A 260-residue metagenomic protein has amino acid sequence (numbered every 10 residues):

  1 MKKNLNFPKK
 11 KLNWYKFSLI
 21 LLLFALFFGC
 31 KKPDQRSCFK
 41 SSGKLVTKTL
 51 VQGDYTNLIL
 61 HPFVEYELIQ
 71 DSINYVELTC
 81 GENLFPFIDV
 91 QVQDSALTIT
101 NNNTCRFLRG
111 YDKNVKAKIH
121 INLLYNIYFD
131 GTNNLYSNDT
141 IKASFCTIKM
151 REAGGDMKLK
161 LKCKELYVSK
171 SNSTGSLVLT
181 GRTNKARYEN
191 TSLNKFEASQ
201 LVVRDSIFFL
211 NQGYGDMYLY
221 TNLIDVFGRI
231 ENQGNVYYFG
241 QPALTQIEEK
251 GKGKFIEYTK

Functional and structural regions predicted by a protein language model:
M1-N13: N-terminal secretory signal peptides that target proteins for export/translocation
P8-K10, F17, C30-N83, N102-H120 (+2 more regions): Short acidic/polar N-terminal linker immediately downstream of export determinants
Y15-L22: Sec-dependent signal peptide hydrophobic core
T56-L68, A117, L124-K260: Extended, compositionally simple hydrophobic/Ser/Thr-rich segments that build repetitive fibrous architectures
A96-N102: Short carbohydrate-recognition loop motifs
